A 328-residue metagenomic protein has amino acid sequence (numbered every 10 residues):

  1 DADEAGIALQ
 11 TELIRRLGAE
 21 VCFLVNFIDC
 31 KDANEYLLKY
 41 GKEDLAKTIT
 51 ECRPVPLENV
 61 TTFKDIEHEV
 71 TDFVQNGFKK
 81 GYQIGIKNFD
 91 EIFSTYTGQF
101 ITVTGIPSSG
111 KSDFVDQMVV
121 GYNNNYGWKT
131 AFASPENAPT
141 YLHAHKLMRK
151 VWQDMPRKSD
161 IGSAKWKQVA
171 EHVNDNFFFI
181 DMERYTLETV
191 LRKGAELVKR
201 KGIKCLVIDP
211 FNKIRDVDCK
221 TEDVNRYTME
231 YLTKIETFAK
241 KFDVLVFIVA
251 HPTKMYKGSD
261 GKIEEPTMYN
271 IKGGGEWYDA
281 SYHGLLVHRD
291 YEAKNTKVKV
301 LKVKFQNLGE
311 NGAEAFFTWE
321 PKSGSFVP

Functional and structural regions predicted by a protein language model:
D1-H68: TOPRIM fold recognition
D3-E4, I28-C30, E136-T140, M148 (+7 more regions): Conserved nucleotide-binding/hydrolysis micro-motifs of P-loop NTPases
E58-Q153: The Walker A/P-loop phosphate-binding site
D90, N125-G202, D216, A313-F316: Cytosolic-facing regulatory segments adjacent to core modules
T102, F179, K204-V207, F247: Structural motif
R157-K158, F178-R184, R215-M229, S259-Y269: Flexible beta-alpha connector loops of hexameric P-loop NTPases
L187, L191-L206, C219, T237-F242 (+1 more regions): C-terminal regions of RecA-like/P-loop NTPase motor modules
I203-F238: Helical hairpin unit composed of two closely spaced alpha helices linked by a short loop
